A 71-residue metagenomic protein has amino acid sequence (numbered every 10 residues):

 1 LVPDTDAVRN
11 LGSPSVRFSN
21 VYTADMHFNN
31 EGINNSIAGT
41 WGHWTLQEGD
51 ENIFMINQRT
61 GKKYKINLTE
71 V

Functional and structural regions predicted by a protein language model:
L1-F54, T60: Intrinsic low-complexity, repeat-rich intrinsically disordered segments enriched in small/flexible residues
L46, K63-V71: Eukaryotic intrinsically disordered, low-complexity regulatory linkers and tails enriched in Ser/Thr/Pro
